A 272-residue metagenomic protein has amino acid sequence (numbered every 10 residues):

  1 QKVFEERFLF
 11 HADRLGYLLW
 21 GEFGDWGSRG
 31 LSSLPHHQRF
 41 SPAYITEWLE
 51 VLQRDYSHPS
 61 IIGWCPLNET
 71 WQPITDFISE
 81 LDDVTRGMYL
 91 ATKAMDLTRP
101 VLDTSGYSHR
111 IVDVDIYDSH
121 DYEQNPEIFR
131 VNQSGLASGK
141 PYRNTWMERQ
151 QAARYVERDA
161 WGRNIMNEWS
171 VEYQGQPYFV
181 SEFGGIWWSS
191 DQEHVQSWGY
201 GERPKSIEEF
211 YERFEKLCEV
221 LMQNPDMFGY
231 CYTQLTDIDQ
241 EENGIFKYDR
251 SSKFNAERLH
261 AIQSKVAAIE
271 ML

Functional and structural regions predicted by a protein language model:
Q1-R250, R258: Substrate-binding/catalytic cleft of secreted carbohydrate-active enzymes, primarily glycoside hydrolases
G244-L272: Catalytic cores of secreted or luminal carbohydrate-active enzymes
